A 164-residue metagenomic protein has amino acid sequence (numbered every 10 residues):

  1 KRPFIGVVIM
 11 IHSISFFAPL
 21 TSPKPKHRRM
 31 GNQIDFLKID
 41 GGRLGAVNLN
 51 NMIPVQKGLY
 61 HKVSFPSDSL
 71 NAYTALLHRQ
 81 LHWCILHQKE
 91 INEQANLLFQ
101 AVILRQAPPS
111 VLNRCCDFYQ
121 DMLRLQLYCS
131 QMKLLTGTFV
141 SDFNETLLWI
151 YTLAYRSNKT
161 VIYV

Functional and structural regions predicted by a protein language model:
P3-I11: Catalytic nucleophile-His microenvironment captured as a short glycine-rich beta-strand/loop that brackets
I11-N48: Compact nucleic-acid interaction/catalytic patches
I39-V164: C-terminal terminal-subdomain/extension
